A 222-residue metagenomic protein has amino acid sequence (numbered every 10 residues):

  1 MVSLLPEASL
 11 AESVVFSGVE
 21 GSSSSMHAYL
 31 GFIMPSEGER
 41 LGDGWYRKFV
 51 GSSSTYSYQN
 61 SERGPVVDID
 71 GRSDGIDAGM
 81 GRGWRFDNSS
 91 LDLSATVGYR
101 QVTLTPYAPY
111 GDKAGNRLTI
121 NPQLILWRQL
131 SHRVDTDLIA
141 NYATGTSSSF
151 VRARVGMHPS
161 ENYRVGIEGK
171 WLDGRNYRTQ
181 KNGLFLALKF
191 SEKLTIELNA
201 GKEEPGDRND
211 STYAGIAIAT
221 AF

Functional and structural regions predicted by a protein language model:
A8-E12, S36-Y46, R85-D92, Q129-D135 (+2 more regions): Short loop/turn motifs that connect adjacent beta-strands in outer-membrane beta-barrel proteins
A8-G42, T103-P106, K113-P122, H132: Outer-membrane beta-barrel initiation region
E12-S22, A95-Y99, H132-T144, V151-V155 (+3 more regions): Transmembrane beta-strand segments that form the barrel wall of outer-membrane beta-barrel proteins
S25, Y29, L184-K189, N209-F222: Outer-membrane beta-barrel "beta-signal"
S25-Y29, S73-D77, R117-N121, S148-F150 (+2 more regions): Transmembrane beta-barrel architecture of outer-membrane proteins
L30-F32, A78-M80, P122-L124, A153-V155 (+2 more regions): Membrane-embedded beta-strands of outer-membrane beta-barrel proteins, especially the hydrophobic/small aromatic
M34-S36, R82-W84, L124-R128, Y142 (+3 more regions): Residue-level signature of outer-membrane beta-barrel architecture
D43-S148, G169, A200-K202: Outer-membrane pore/translocation modules
